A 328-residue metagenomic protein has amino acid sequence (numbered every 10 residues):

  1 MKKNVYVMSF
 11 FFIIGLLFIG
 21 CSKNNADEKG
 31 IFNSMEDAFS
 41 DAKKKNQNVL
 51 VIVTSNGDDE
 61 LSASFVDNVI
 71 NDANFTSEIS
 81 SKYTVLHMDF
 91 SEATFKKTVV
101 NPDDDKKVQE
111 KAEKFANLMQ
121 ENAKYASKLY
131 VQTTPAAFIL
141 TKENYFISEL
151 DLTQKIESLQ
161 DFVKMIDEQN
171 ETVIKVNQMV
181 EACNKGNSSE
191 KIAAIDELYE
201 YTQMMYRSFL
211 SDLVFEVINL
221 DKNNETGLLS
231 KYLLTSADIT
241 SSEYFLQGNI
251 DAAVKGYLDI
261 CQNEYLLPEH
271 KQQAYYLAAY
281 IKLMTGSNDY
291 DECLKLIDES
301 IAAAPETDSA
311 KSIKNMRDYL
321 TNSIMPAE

Functional and structural regions predicted by a protein language model:
L17-G20: C-terminal motif of bacterial Sec signal peptides marking the signal peptidase cleavage site
K29-N33, T54-S55, D72-M119: Thiol-based oxidoreductase modules, predominantly thioredoxin-like and allied folds used for disulfide exchange
K45-E60, Y280: Short active-site neighborhood of thiol/selenol oxidoreductases, capturing the structured segment around
E60-E78: Typically the conserved alpha-helix immediately C-terminal to a functionally engaged Cys/Sec in thioredoxin-like
I70, D103-M119, K124-T172: Non-catalytic, surface beta->alpha helical segment in thiol-disulfide oxidoreductase systems
D151-E225: Thiol-/selenol-based redox modules, centered on thioredoxin-like and closely related oxidoreductase domains
S189, Y201-L210, E216-S230, I260-K271 (+2 more regions): Short solvent-exposed coil/turn linkers within tandem alpha-helical repeat scaffolds
N223-M284: Alpha-helical adaptor scaffolds
